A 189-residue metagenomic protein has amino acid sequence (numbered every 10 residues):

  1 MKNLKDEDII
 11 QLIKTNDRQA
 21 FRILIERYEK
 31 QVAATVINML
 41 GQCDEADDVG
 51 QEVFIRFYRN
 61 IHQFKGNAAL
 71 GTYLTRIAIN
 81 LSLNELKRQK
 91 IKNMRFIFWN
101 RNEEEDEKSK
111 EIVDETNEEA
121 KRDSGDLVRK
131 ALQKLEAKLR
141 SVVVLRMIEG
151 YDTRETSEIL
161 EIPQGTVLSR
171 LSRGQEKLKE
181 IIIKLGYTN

Functional and structural regions predicted by a protein language model:
N3, K92-G125: Internal acidic/polar
L4-E7, R129-S141, L145-T166, K177-E180: Helix-turn-helix DNA-binding module
K14-I23, A33-E52, Q164, Y187-N189: Short, charged helix-capping/linker segments at alpha-helix termini
K14-T15, F54-A69, R88-Q89: Sigma70-family region 2
I25-C43, N60, L132, K138 (+1 more regions): Amphipathic, Lys/Arg- and hydrophobic-enriched alpha-helical face
V36, K87-K90, R140, Q175-N189: Short, Lys/Arg-enriched C-terminal cap helix and immediately downstream tail that follows
D48-I55, A68-N80: Structural recognition of an alpha-helix C-terminal capping motif at a helix-to-coil junction
Q63-K65, I79-I97: Arg/Lys-rich amphipathic alpha helix in sigma70-family domain 2
